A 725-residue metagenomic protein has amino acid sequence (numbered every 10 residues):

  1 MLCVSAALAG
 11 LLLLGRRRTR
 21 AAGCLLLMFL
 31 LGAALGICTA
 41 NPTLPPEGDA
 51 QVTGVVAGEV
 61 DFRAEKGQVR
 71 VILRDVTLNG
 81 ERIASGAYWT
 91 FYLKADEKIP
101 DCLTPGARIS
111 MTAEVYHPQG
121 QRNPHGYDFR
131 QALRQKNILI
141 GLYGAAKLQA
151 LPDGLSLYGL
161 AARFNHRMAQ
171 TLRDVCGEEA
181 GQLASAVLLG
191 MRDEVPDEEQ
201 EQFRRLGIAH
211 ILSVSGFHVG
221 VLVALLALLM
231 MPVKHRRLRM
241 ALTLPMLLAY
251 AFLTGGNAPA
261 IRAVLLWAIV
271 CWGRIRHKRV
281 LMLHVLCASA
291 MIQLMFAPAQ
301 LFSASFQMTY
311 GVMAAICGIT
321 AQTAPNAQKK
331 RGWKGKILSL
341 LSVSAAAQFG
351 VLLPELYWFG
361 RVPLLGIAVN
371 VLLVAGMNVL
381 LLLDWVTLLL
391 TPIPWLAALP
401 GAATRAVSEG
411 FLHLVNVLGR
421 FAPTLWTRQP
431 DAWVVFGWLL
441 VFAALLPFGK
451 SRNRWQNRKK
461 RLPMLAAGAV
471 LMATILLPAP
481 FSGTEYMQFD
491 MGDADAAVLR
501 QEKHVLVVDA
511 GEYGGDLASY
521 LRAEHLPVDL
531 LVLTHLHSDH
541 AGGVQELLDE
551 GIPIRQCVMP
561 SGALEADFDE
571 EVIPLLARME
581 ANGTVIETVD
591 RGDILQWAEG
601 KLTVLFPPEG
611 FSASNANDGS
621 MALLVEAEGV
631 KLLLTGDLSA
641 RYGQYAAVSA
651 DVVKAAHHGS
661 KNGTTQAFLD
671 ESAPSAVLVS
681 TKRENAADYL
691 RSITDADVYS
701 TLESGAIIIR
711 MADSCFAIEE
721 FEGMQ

Functional and structural regions predicted by a protein language model:
V4-G15, R20-L26, L142, D197-I367 (+3 more regions): Hydrophobic alpha-helical transmembrane segments in multi-pass membrane proteins
L31-L44, M472-T484: Membrane-interface motif at the C-terminal end of an N-terminal transmembrane signal
A33-H210, A518-S519, P527, L564 (+5 more regions): Membrane-interface helix/helix-cap signal primarily in integral membrane proteins
V55, N79-R82, E97-E114, H125 (+4 more regions): Non-globular, low-confidence helical/coil segments that flank catalytic cores
Q135-L265, C271-W272, Q556, K631-G636 (+3 more regions): Aromatic-rich juxtamembrane segments at the membrane interface
L157-C176, L183, M191, E199 (+11 more regions): Hydrophobic alpha-helical segments of integral membrane proteins, encompassing both true transmembrane helices
